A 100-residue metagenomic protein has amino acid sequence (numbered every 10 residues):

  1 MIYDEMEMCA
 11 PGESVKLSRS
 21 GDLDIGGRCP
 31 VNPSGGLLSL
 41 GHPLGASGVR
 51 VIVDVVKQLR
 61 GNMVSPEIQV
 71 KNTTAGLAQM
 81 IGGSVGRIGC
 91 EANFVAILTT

Functional and structural regions predicted by a protein language model:
M1-T100: Claisen-condensing/thiolase-fold acyl-transfer catalytic domains that form or cleave C-C bonds in fatty acid
